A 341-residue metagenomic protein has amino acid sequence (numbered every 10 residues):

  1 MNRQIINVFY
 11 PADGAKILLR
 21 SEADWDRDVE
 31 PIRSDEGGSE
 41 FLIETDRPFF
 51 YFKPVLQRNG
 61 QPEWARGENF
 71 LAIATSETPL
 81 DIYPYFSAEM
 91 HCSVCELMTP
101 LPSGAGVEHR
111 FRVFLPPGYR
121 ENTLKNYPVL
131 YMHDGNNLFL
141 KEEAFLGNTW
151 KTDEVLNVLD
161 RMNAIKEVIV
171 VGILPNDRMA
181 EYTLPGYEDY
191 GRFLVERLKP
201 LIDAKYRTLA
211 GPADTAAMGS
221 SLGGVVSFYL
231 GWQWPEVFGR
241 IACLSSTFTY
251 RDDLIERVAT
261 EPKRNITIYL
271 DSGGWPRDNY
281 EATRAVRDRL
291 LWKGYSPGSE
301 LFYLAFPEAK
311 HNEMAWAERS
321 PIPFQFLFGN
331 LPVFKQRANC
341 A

Functional and structural regions predicted by a protein language model:
M1, D35-S39, R66-Y127, A341: A domain-start/cap signature at the N-terminus of enzymes
N2-F49, V55-E77: Aromatic-rich carbohydrate-binding modules that target alpha-glucans
N122-N126, L140-F145, E181-P185, D253-L254 (+2 more regions): Short, solvent-exposed loop/turn and secondary-structure capping segments
N136-V195: Active-site machinery of serine-nucleophile hydrolases
I173-L174, M218, L244-S245, D271 (+1 more regions): Alpha/beta-hydrolase-fold catalytic nucleophile elbow
M179-S221: Gly/Ser-rich "nucleophile elbow"/oxyanion-hole loop immediately N-terminal to the catalytic nucleophile in hydrolases
G211-K263: Primarily recognizes the serine-hydrolase "nucleophile elbow" in alpha/beta-hydrolase and SGNH/GDSL folds
D271, P276-R287, W292-A341: C-terminal catalytic histidine-bearing segment of alpha/beta-hydrolase fold enzymes
